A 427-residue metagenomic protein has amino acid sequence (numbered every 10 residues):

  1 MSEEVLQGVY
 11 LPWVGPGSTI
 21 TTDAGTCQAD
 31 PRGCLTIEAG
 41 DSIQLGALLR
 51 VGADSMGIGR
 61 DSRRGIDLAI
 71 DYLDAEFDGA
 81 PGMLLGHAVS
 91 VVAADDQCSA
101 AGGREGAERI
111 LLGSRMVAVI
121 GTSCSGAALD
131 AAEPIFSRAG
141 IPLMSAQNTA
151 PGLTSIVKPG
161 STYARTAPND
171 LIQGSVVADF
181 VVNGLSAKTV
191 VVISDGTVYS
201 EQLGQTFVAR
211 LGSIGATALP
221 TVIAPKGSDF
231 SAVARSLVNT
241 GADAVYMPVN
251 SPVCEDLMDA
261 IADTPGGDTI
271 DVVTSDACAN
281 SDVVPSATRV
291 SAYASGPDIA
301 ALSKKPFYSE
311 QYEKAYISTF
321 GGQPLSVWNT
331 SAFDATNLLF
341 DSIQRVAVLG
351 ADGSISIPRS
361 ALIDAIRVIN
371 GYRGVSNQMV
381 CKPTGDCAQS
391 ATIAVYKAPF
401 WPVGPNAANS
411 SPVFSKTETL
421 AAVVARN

Functional and structural regions predicted by a protein language model:
E4-A39, I43, R367-N427: Solvent-exposed, acidic/polar segments of extracytosolic/periplasmic ligand-binding ectodomains
L6, W13, D30-R32, A101 (+2 more regions): Extracytoplasmic ligand/sensor domains, especially the bilobed periplasmic-binding protein
C27-D67, L73, C98-A100, S123 (+2 more regions): Extracytoplasmic "Venus flytrap"
I43, R63-V91, S213: Signal peptide-proximal N-terminal region of secreted/periplasmic/extracellular or secretory-lumen proteins
L85-G86, V92-A101, P168, P220-D229: Short beta->alpha junction loops
V92-A93, Q97-V117, D179-F180, D229-G241: Short, well-structured alpha-helical segments in soluble
I261-A335, R345-G350, P399, V403-G404 (+2 more regions): Extracellular/periplasmic periplasmic-binding protein-like sensory domains
Y316-N329, F340-N406: Segments of small-molecule ligand-sensing domains
